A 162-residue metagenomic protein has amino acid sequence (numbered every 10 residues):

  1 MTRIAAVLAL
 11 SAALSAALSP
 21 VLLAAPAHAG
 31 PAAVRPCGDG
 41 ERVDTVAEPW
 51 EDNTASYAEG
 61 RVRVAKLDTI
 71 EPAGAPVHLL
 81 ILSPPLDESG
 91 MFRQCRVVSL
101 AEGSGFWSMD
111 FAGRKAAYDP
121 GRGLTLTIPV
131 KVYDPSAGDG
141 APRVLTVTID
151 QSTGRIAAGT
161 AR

Functional and structural regions predicted by a protein language model:
M1-R3: N-terminal secretory signal peptides that target proteins for export/translocation
A5-L23: Bacterial N-terminal signal peptides
H28-R162: Exposed acidic/polar residues on beta-strands and adjacent loops within beta-sheet cores, strongest in beta-propeller
